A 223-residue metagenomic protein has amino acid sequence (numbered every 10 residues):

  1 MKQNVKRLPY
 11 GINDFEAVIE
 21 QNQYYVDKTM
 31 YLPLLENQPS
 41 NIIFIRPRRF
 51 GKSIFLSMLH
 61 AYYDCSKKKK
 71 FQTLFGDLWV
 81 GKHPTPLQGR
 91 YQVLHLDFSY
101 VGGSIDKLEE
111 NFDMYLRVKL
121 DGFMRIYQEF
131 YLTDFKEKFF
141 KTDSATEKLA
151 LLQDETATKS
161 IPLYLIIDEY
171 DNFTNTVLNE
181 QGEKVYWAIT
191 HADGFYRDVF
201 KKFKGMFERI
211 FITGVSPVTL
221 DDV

Functional and structural regions predicted by a protein language model:
M1-V223: Phosphate-binding site recognition
